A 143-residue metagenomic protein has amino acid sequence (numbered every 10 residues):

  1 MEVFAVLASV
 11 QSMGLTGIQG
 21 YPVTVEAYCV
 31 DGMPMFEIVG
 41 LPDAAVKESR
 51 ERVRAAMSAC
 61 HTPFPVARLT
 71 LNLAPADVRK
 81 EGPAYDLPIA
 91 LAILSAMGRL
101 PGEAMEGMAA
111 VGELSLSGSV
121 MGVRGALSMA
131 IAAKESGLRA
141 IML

Functional and structural regions predicted by a protein language model:
M1-L143: Peripheral, non-AAA+ core regions of ATP-driven protein-machinery
